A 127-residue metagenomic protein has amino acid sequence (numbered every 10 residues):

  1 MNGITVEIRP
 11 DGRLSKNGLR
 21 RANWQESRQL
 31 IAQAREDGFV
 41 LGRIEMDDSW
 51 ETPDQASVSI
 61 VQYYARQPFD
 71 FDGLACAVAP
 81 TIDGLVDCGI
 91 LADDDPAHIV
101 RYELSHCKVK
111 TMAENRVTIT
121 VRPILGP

Functional and structural regions predicted by a protein language model:
M1-P127: Catalytic phosphate/metal-binding cores of nucleic-acid and nucleotide-processing enzymes, i.e., regions that mediate
